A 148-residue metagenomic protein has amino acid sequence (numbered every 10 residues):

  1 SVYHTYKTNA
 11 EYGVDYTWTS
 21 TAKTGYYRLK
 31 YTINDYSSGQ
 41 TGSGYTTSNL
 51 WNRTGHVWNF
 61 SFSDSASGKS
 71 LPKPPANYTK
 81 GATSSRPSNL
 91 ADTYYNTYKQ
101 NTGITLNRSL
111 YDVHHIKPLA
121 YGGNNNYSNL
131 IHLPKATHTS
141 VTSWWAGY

Functional and structural regions predicted by a protein language model:
S1-D112, K117-Y148: Nuclease and nuclease-like effector domains acting on nucleic acids or nucleotide cofactors
